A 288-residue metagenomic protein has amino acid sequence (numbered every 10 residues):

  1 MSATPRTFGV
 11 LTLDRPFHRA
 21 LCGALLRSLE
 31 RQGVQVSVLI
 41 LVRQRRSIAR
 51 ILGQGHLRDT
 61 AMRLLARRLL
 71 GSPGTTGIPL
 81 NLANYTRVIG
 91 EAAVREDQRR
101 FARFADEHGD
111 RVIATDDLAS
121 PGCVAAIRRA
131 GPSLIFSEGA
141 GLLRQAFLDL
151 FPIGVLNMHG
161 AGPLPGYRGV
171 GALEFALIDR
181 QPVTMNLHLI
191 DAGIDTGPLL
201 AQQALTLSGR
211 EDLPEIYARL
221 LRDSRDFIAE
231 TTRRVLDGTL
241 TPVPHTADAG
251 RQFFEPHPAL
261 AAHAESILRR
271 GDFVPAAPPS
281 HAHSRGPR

Functional and structural regions predicted by a protein language model:
S2-R288: One-carbon transfer enzymes
